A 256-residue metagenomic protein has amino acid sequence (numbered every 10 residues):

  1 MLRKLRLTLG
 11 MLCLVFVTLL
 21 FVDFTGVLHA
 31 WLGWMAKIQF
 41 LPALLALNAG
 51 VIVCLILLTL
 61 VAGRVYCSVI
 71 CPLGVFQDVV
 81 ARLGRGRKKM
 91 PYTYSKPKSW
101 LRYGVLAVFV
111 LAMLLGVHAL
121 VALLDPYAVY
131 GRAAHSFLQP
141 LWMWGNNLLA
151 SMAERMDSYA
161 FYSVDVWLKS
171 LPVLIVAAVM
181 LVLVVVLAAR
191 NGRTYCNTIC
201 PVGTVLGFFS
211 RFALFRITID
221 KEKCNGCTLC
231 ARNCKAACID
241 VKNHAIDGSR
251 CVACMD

Functional and structural regions predicted by a protein language model:
M1-N233, A237-H244, S249-R250, M255: Non-ligating segments of multi-cofactor redox enzymes
